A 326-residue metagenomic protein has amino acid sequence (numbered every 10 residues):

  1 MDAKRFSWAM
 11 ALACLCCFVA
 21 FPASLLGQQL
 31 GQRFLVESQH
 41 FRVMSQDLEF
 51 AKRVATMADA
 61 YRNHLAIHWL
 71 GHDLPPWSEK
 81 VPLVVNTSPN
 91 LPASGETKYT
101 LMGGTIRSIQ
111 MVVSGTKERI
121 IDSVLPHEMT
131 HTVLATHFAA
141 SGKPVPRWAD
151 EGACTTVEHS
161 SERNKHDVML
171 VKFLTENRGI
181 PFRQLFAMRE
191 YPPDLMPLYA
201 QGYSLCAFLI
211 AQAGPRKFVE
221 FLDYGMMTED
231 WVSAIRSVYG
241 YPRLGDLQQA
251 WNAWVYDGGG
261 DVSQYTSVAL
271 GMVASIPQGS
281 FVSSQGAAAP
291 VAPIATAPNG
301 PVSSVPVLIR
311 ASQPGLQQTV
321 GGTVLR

Functional and structural regions predicted by a protein language model:
M1-L12: Bacterial N-terminal signal peptides that target proteins for export
D2, V43, M111, L134 (+1 more regions): Conserved short hydrophobic patches within well-ordered secondary structure
M10-S24: Bacterial N-terminal signal peptides
A23-L26, P314: Intrinsic low-complexity/disordered segments
G27-S141, P146, L198, W231-A234: Juxtacatalytic substrate-recognition/specificity segment
L101-S108, I120, V124, A140-G286: Acidic/His/Gly-enriched intrinsically disordered linker/tail segments that often contain short helix/coil "MoRF-like"
T132, T136, G152, K172-F173 (+2 more regions): Active-site-flanking segments in enzyme catalytic domains
D257-R326: Compositionally biased, proline/threonine/alanine/serine-rich low-complexity intrinsically disordered stretches
